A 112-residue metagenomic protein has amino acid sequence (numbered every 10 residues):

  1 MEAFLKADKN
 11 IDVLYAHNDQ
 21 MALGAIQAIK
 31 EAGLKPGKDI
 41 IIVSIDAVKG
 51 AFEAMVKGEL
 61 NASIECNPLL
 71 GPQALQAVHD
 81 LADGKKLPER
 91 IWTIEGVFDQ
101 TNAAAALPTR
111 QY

Functional and structural regions predicted by a protein language model:
M1-Y112: A residue-level marker of the well-folded mature domains of exported/periplasmic proteins
